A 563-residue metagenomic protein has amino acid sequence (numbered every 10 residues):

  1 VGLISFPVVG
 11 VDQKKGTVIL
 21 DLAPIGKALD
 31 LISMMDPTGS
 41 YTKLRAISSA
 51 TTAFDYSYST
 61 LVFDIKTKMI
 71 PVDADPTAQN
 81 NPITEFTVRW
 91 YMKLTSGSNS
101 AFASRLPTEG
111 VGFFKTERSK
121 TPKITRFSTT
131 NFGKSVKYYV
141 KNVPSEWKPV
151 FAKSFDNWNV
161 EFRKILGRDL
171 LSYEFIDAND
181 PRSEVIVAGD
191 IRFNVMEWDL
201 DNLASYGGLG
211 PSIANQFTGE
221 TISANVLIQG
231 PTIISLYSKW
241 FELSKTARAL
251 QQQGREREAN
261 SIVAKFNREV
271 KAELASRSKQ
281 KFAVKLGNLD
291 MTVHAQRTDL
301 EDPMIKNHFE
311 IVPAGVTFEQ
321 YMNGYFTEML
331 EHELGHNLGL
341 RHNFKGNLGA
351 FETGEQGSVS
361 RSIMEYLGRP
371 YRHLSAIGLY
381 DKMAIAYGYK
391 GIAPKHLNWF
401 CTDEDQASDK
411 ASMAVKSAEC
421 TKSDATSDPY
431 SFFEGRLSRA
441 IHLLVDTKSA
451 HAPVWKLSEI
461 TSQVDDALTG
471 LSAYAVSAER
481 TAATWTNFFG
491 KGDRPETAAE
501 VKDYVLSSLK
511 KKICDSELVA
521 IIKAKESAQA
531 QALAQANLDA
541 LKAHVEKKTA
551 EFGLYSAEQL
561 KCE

Functional and structural regions predicted by a protein language model:
V1-E146, V160-E161, L166, A178-T317 (+1 more regions): Auxiliary tRNA-acceptor-end handling modules of aminoacyl-tRNA synthetases
S145-K153, Q320-Y325, M329: Soluble non-cytosolic domains of exported or imported proteins
S154-F155, W240-F241, A350-E355: Short secondary-structure boundary/capping segments
D156-G167, G335-H336, L340, R369: Sec-exported extracytoplasmic/periplasmic mature domains
L170-S172: FAD-dependent oxidoreductase catalytic-site/capping-region signature
E174-D201, S205, Y321-I377: The catalytic-center signature of Zn2+-dependent metalloproteases
K279-M291, L300, F309-T317, Y321 (+1 more regions): Conserved catalytic/binding loops enriched for acidic/polar residues
